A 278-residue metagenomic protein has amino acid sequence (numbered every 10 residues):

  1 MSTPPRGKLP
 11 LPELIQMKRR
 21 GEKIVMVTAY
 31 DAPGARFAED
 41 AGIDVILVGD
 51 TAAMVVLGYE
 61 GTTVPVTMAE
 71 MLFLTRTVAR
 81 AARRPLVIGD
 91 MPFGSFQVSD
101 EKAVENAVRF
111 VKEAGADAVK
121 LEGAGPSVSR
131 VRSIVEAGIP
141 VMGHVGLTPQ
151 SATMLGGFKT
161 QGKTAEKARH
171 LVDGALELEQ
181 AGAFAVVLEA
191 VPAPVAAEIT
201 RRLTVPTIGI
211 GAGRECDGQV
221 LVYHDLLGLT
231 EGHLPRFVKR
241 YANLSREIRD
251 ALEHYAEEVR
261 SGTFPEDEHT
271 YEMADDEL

Functional and structural regions predicted by a protein language model:
S2-R236, A242, R246-D276: Alpha/beta enzyme core
